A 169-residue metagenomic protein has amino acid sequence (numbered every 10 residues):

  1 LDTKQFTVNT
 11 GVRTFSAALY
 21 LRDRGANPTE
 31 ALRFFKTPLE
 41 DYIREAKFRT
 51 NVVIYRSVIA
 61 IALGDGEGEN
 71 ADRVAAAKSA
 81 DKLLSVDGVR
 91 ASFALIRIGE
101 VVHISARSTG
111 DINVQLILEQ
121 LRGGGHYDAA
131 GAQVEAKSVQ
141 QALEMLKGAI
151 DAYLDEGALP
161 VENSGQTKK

Functional and structural regions predicted by a protein language model:
T3-Q120, G125-K169: Hydrophobic helix-and-loop "lid/oligomerization" segment in the mid-to-C-terminal part of catalytic domains
